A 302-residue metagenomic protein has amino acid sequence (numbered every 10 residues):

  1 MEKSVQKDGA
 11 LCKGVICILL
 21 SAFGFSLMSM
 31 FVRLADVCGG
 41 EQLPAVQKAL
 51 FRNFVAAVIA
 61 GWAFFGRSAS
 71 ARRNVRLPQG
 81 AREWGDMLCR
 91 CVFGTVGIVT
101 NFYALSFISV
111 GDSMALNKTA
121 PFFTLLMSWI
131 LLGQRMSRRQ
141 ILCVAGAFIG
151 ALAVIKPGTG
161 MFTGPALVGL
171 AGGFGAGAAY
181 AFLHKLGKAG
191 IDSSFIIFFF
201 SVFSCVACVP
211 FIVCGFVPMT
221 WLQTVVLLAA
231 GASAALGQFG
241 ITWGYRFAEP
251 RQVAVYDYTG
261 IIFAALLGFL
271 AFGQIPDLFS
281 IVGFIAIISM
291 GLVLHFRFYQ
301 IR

Functional and structural regions predicted by a protein language model:
M1-Q47, T159-K185, R302: Glycine-/small-residue-enriched transmembrane alpha-helix faces in small-molecule transporters and effluxers
G14-S21, S70-T100, G164-G172, P218-L236: Loop-to-transmembrane-helix transition segments
A22-S26, M30, G61, C91-V99 (+8 more regions): Hydrophobic/small/kink-forming positions within alpha-helical transmembrane segments of polytopic membrane proteins
E41-V96, G175-A179, F198-C214, S289: Transmembrane alpha-helices of multi-pass small-molecule transport proteins
P44-A56, Y103-A120, F162-G175, T220-A234 (+1 more regions): Structural signature of hydrophobic alpha-helical transmembrane segments
V55-I59, L116-I130, A145, F203-A207 (+2 more regions): Alpha-helical transmembrane segments of compact multi-pass small-molecule transporters, enriched in specific families
M114-T119, G190-V202, Q238-F269: Helix-helix packing/entry segments at the starts of transmembrane helices
I262-R302: C-terminal-most transmembrane helix of multi-pass membrane proteins
